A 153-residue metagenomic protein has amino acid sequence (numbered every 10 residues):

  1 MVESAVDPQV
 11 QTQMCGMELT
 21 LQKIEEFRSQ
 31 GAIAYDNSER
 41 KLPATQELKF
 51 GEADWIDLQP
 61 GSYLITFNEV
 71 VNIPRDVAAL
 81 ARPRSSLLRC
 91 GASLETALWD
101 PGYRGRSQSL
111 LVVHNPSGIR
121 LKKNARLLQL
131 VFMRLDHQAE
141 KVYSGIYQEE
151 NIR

Functional and structural regions predicted by a protein language model:
M1-R153: DUTPase catalytic domain/fold
